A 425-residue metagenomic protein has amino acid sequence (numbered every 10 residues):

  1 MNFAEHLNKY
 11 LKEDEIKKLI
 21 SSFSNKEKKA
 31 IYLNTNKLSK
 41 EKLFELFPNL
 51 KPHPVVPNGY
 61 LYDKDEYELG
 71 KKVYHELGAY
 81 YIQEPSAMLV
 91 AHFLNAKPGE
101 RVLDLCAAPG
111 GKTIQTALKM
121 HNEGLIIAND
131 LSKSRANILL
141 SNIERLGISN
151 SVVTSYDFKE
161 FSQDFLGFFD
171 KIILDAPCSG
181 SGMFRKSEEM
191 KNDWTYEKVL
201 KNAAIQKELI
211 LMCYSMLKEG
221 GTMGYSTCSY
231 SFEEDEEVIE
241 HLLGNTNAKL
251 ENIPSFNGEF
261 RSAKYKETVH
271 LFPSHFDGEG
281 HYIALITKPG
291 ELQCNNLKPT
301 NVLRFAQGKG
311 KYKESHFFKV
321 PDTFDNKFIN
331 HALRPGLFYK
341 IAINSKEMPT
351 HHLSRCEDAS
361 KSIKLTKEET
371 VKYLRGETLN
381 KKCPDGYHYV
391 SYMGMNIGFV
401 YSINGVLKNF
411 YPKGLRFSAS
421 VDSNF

Functional and structural regions predicted by a protein language model:
M1-F44, D277-Y282, T287-F425: Polybasic, low-complexity RNA-engagement segments
K97-P98, S162-I173: A short acidic, Gly/Pro-enriched loop at the edge of an enzyme's catalytic core that lines a small-molecule cofactor
G99-A108: Conserved class I S-adenosyl-L-methionine
P109-N122: Conserved SAM-binding loop of SAM-dependent methyltransferases across substrates and taxa, primarily the Class I
M120-H121, L217-E219: Helix-to-beta-strand junctions that scaffold the AdoMet/dcAdoMet cofactor pocket in Class I SAM-dependent enzymes
N129-L166: S-adenosyl-L-methionine
S134, K171-L211, G224, C228-D235 (+1 more regions): Mobile active-site "lid"/loop adjacent to the S-adenosyl-L-methionine
G167-F169, T222-Y225, S229-E314, F318-K319: Class I S-adenosyl-L-methionine
